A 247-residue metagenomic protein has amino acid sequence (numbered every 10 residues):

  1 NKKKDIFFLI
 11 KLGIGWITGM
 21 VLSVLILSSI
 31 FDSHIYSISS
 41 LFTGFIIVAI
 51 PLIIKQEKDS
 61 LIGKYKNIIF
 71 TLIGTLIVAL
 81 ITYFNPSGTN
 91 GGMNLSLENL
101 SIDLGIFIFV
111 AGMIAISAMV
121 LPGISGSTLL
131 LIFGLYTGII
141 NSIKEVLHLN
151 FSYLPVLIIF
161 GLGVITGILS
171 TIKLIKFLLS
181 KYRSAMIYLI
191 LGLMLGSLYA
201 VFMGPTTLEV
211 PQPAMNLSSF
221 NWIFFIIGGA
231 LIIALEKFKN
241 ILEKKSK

Functional and structural regions predicted by a protein language model:
N1, A118, G126-F151: Interfacial segments of multi-pass membrane proteins
K4-F7, K11-A115, I159-K247: Juxtamembrane transmembrane-helix boundary motif
G112, I124-S125: Short gly/pro-enriched beta-turn/loop segments at secondary-structure junctions
